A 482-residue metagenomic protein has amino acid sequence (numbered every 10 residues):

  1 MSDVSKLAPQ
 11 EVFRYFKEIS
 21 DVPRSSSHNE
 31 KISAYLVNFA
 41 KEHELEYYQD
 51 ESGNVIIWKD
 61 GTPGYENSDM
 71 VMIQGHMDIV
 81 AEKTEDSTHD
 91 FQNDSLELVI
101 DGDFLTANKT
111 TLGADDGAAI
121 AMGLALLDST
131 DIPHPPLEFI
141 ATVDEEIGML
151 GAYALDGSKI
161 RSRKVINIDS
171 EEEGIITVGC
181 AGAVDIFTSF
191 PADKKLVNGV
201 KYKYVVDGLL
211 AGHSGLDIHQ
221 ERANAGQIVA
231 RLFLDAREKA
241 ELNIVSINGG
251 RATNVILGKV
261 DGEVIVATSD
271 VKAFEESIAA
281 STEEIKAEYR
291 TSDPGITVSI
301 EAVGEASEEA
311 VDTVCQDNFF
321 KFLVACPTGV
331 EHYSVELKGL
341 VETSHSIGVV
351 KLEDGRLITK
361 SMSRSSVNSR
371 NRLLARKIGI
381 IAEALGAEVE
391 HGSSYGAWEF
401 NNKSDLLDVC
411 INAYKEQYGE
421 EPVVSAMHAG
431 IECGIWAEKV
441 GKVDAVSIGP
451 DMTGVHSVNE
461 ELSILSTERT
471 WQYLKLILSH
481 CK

Functional and structural regions predicted by a protein language model:
D3-F104: Acidic/His- and Gly-rich active-site-bordering loop/insert found across diverse amide/peptide-bond hydrolases
P9-V12, V335-I358, M362, Y418-L476: Zn-dependent metallopeptidase/amidohydrolase metal-coordination segment
Y65-R163, N198-K201, T313-D317, V324-S334 (+2 more regions): Active-site metal-coordination/substrate-binding segment of hydrolases, especially metallo-dependent peptidases
M77-I79, T111, I140-G148, D169-E173 (+3 more regions): Acidic, glycine-rich active-site loops and adjacent beta-strand->loop/helix elements that engage anionic groups
G102-T106, E146-I147, Y153-R364: Midchain, well-structured core segments that form catalytic/ion-binding scaffolds
D217, R222-I247, A375, G392 (+1 more regions): Active-site-adjacent substrate-binding region of metalloamidase/peptidase-like peptide-processing proteins
R222-K239, T268-F274, D317-V324, E331-V335 (+4 more regions): His/Asp/Glu-rich mid-to-C-terminal helical/loop segments that flank catalytic regions of hydrolases
L340-M427: Substrate-recognition/cap regions that form aromatic- and gly/pro-loop-enriched pockets for small-molecule ligands
